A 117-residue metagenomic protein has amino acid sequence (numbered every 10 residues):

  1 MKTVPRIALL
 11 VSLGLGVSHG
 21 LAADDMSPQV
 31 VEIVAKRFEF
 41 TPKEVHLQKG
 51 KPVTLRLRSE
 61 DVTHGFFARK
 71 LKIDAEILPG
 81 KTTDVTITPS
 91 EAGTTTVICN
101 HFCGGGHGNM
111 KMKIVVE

Functional and structural regions predicted by a protein language model:
M1-R6: Positively charged n-region of N-terminal signal peptides that target proteins for export
I7-G16: Bacterial N-terminal signal peptides
H19, L78-E117: Extracellular/periplasmic metallocenter environments
G20-D24: Boundary at the C-terminal end of the N-terminal hydrophobic targeting segment
D25-P52: N-terminal edge beta-strand
A35-K43, A68-K72, G80-D84, V97-I98: N-terminal post-signal-peptidase region of extra-cytosolic proteins
R37, K51, R58-D61, K70-K72 (+3 more regions): A mature extracytoplasmic/lumenal domain signature
V45-K81: N-terminal, post-signal-peptide region of Sec/Tat-exported proteins
